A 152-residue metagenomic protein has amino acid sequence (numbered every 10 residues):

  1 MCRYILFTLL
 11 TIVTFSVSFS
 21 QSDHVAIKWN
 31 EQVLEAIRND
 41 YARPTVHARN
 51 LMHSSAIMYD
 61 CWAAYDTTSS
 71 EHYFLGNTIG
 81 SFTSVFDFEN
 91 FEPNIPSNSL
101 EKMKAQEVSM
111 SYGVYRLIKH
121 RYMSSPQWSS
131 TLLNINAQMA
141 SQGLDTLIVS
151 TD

Functional and structural regions predicted by a protein language model:
M1-H24: Bacterial Sec-dependent N-terminal signal peptides
Q21-D152: Acidic/polar surface patches and capping/hinge elements
